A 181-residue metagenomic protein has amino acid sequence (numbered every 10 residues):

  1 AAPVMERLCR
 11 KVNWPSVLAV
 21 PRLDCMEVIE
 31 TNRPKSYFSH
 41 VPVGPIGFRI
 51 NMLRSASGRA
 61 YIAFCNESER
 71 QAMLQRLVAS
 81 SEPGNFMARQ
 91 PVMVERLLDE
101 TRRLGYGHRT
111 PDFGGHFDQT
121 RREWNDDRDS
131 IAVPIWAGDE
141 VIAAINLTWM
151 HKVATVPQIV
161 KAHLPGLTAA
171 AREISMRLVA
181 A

Functional and structural regions predicted by a protein language model:
A1-S36, I46-R49, S57, S68-M73 (+1 more regions): Intrinsically disordered, low-complexity terminal regulatory regions
D24-M26, D139-I142: Coil-to-beta-strand transition motifs
T31-R33, D112, N146-L147: Short clusters of small/polar residues that mark proteolytic maturation junctions
S36-S39, H151-V153: A short local loop/turn or secondary-structure capping micro-motif enriched for an aromatic residue
S39-W124: Short, solvent-exposed recognition segments
F117, W124-N125, V141-A181: Juxtadomain coupling helices with adjacent low-complexity linkers
I135-A137: Sensor-regulatory modules in signal-transduction proteins
